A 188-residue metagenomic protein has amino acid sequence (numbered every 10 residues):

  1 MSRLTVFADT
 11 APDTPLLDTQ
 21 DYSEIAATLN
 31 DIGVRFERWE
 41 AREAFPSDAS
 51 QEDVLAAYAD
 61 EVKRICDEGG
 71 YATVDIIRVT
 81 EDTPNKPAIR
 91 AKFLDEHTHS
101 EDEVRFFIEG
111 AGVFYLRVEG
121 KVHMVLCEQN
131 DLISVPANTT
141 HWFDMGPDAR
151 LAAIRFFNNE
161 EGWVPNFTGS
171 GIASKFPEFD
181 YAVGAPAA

Functional and structural regions predicted by a protein language model:
M1-Y71: N-terminal leader/capping segments at the start of a protein or of a new domain
V6, R38, D75-R78, R155: Structural signal for conserved beta-strand scaffold positions within catalytic alpha/beta enzyme cores
I76-S100: Conserved short histidine dyad/triad with adjacent acidic residue
K86, F114-L116, H123: Short, solvent-exposed loop/turn segments at secondary-structure junctions
T98-V118: Short, conserved beta-strand element in jelly-roll/cupin
C127-P147: Conserved metal-binding segment of the jelly-roll/cupin
G146-A188: Double-stranded beta-helix
